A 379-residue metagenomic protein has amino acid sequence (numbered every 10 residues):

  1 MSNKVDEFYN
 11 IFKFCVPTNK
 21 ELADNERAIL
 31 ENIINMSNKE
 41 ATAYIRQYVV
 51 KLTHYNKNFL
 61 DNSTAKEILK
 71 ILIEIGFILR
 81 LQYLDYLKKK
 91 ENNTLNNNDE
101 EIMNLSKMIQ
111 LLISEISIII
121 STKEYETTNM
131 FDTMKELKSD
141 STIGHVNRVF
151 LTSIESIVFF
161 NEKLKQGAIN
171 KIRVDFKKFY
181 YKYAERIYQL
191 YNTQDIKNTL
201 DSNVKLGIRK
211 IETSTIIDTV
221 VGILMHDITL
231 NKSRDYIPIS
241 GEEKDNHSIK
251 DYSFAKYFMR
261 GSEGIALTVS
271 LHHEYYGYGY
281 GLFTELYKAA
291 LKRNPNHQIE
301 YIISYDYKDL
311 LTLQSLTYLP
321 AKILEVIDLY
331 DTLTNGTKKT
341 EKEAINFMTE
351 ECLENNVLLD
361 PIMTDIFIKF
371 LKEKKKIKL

Functional and structural regions predicted by a protein language model:
M1-D61: Non-catalytic regulatory/interaction regions at protein termini and inter-domain linkers
R27-L30, I34, T53, R80-L87 (+3 more regions): Regular secondary-structure segments
L30, L69-K70, M103, Q110 (+2 more regions): Hydrophobic alpha-helical segments characteristic of transmembrane helices
Y44-D245: Acidic/His-rich, divalent-metal-binding segments that scaffold phosphate/diphosphate chemistry
V158-N161, R260, N335: Residues in soluble alpha-helical coiled-coils and helical-bundle/repeat scaffolds
D175-I223, E243, I249-E325, D331 (+1 more regions): Histidine/acidic-rich helix-loop-helix segments that form or flank divalent-metal centers in metalloenzyme catalytic
K232-P238, Y280-F283, G336: Short acidic, glycine/proline-rich loop/turn micro-motifs
